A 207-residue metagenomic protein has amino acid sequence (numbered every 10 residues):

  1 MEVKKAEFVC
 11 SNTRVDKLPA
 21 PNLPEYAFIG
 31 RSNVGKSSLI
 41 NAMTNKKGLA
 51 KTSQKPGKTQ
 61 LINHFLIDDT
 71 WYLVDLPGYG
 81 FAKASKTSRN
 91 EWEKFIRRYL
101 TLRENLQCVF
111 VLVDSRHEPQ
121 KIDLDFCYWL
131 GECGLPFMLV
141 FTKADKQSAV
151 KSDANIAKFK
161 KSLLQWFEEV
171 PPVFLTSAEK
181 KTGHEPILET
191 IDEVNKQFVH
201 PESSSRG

Functional and structural regions predicted by a protein language model:
M1-K83, S204-G207: Conserved G1/Walker A P-loop phosphate-binding module
V3-V15, Q147-E202, R206: Canonical P-loop GTPase G-domain recognition
L18, P56-N63, P77-Q107, S115-W129: Switch II of P-loop NTPase G domains
L39, V109-F110, I187: Hydrophobic packing within well-folded, soluble alpha/beta domains
M43-K47, L100, I191: Hydrophobic aliphatic residues
K58, W71, G78-F81, R116-E118 (+2 more regions): Conserved nucleotide-binding/hydrolysis micro-motifs of P-loop NTPases
R97-P171: Conserved C-terminal guanine-recognition region of P-loop GTPase G domains, centered on the G4
